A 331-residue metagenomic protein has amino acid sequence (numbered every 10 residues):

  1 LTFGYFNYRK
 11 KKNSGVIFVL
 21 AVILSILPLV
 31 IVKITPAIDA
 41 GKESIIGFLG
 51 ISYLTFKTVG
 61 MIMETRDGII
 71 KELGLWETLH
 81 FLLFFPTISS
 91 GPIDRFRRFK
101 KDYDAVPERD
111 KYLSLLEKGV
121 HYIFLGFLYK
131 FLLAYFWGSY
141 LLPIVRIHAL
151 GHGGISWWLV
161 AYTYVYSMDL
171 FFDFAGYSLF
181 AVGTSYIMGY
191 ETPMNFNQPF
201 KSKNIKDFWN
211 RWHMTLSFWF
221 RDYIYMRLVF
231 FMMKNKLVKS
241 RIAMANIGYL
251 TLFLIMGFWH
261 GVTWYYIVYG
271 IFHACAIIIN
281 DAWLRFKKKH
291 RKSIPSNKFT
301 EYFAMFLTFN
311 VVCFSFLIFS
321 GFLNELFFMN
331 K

Functional and structural regions predicted by a protein language model:
L1-K331: Membrane-embedded transmembrane alpha-helical bundles that form the catalytic cores of multi-pass lipid-modifying
